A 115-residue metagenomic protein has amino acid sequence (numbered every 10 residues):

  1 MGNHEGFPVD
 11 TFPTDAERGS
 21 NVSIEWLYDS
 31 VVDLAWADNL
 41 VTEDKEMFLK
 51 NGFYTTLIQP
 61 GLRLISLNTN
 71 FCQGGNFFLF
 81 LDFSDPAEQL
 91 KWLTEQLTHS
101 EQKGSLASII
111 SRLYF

Functional and structural regions predicted by a protein language model:
M1-E95: Extended active-site neighborhood of metal-dependent phosphoesterases/phosphodiesterases
G74-S84, T98-F115: Active-site-proximal segments of metal-dependent phosphoesterases and phosphodiesterases across multiple
